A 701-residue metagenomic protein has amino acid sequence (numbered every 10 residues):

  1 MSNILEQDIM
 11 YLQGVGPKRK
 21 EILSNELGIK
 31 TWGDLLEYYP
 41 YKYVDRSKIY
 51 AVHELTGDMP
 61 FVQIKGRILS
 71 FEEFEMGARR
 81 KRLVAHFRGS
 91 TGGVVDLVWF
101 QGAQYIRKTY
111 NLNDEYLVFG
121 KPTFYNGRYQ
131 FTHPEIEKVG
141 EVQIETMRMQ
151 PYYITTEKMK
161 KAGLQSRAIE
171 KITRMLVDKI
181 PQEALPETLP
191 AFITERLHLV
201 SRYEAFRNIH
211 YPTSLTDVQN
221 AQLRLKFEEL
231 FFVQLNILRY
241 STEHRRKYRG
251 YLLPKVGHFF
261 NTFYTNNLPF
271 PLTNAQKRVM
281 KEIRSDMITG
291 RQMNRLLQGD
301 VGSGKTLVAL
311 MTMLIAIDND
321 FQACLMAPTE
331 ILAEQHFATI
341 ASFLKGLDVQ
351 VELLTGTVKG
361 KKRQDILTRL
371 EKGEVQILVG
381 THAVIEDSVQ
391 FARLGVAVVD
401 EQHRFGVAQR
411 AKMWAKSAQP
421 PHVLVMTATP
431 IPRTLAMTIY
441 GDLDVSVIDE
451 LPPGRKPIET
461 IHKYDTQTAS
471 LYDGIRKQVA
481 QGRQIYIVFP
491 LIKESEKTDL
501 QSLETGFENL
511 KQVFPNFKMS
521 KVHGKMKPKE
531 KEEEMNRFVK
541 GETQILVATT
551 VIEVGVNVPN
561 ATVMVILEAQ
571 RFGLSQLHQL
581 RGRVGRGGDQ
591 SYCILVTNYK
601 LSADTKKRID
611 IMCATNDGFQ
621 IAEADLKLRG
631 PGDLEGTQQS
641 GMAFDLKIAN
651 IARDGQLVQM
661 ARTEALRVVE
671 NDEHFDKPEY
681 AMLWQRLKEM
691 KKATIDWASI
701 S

Functional and structural regions predicted by a protein language model:
M1-Q13, N25, V233, E243: Long, highly charged, low-complexity intrinsically disordered interaction regions that mediate electrostatic DNA/RNA
E21-I22, G250-L297: Conserved pre-motif I regulatory segment
Y38-L69: OB-fold nucleic-acid-binding modules
F74-N267: Upstream accessory/linker segments immediately N-terminal to the RecA-like ATPase cores of bacterial MutS and a subset
R278-K281, T289-D610: Inter-lobe coupling/hinge segments of SF2-like helicase ATPases
N516, M535-I545, I552-P559, M564-L567 (+3 more regions): Accessory helical-bundle/CTD segments and flexible terminal tails appended to RecA-like ATPase motors
